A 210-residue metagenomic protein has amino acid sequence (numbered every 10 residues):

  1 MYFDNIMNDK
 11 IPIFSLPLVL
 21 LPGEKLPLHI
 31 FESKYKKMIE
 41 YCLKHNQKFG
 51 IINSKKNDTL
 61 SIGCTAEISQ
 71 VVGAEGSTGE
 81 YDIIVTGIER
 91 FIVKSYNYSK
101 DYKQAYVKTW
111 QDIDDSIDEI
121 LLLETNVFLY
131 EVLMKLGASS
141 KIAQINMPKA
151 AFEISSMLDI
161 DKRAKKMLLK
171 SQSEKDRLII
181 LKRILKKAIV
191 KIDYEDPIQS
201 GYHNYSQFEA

Functional and structural regions predicted by a protein language model:
Y2-A210: N-terminal low-complexity, acidic/polar interaction/targeting segments
